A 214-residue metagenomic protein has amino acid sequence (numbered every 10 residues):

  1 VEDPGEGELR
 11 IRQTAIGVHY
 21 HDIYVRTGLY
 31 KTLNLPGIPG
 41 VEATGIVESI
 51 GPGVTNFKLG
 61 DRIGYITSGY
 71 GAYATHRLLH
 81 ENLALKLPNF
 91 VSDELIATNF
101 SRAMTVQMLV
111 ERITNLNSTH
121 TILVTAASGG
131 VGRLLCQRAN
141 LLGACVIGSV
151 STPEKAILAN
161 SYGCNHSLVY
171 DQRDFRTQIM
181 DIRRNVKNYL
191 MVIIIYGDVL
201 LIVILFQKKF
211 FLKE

Functional and structural regions predicted by a protein language model:
V1-V18, T27-Y70: Glycine-rich beta-strand-centered segment in the early N-terminal region that forms part of a ligand/cofactor-binding
K58, C136-Q137, I157: Alpha-helical segments flanking ligand/cofactor-binding loops in enzyme cores
G64-A126: NAD(P)H dinucleotide-binding glycine-rich loop of Rossmann-like/cofactor-binding domains, especially the beta1-alpha1
D93, V124, N140-E214: Adenosine-nucleotide cofactor-binding segment
T105, V131, V199: Hydrophobic/small residue at the entry helix of a nucleotide-binding pocket
V106, C136, N140: Gly/Ala-rich phosphate-binding loop of Rossmann-like dinucleotide-binding domains, activating on the conserved
S128, G132, C136: N-terminal Rossmann NAD(P)H-binding glycine-rich loop of SDR-like oxidoreductase domains
